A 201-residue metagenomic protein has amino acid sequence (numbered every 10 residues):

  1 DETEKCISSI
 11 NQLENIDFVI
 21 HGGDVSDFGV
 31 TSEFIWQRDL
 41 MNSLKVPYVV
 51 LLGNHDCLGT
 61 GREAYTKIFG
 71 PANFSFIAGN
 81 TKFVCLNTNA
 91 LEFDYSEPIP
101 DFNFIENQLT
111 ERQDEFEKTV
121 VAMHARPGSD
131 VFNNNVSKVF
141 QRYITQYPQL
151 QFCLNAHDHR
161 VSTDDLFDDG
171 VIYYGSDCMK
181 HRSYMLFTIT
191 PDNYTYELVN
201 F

Functional and structural regions predicted by a protein language model:
D1, V131-V136: Short, flexible/disordered intra-domain loops and linkers
D1-I35: N-terminal active-site segment of His-dependent metallophosphoesterases
D17-V19, T119, Q151: Conserved acidic residues
G23-D24, G53-N54, H124, A156-H157: Active-site glycine-centered loops adjacent to acidic/histidine catalytic or metal-binding residues that shape
D24-S26, N89-S96, R126-D130: Surface-exposed cleft-lining segments at the edges of enzyme active sites
G29, S129-V131, S162: Short, solvent-exposed loop/turn segments at secondary-structure junctions
T31-K118, K138-Q149, R160-L198: Extended active-site neighborhood of metal-dependent phosphoesterases/phosphodiesterases
V121-P127, Q151-V161: Histidine-centered catalytic micro-motifs
